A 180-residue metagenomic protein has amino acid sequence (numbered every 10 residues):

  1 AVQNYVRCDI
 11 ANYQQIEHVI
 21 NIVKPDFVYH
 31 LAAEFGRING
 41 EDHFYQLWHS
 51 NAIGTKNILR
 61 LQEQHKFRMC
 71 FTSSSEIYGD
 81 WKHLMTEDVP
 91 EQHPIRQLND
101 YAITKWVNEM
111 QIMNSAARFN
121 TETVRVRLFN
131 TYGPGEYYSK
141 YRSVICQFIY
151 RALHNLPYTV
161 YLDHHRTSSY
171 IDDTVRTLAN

Functional and structural regions predicted by a protein language model:
V2-N12: Rossmann-fold cofactor-recognition segment
I10-S50: NAD(P)H-binding glycine-rich loop region in Rossmannoid oxidoreductase-like domains and their noncatalytic homologs
A11, D42, S50-I53, N99 (+2 more regions): Residue-level signal for the nucleotide or nucleotide-sugar donor/cofactor binding architecture
K24, H30, K56-N99: Conserved Rossmann-fold NAD(P)-dependent oxidoreductase catalytic core, especially the SDR/UDP-sugar
I38-Q46, D80-M85, Y137-Y138: Conserved catalytic-core motifs of eukaryotic protein kinase domains, centered on the activation segment
H83, M110-T167, I171-A179: NAD(P)-dependent short-chain dehydrogenase/reductase
D100, T104-V107: Active-site helix of classical SDR
